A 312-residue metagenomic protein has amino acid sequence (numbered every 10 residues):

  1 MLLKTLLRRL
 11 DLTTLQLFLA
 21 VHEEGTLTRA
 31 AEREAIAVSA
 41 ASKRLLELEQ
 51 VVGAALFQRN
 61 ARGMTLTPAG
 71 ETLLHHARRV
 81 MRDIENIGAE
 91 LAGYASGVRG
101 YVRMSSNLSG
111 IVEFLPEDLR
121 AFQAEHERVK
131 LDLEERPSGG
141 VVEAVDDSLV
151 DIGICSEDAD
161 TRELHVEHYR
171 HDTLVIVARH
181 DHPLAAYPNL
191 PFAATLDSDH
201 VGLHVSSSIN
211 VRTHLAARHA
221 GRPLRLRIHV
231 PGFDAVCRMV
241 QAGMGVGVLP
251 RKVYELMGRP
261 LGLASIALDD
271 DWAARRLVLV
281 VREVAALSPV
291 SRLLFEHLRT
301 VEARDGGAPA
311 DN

Functional and structural regions predicted by a protein language model:
L12, R62, A92-I111, E125-V129 (+2 more regions): Interdomain hinge and pocket-entrance segments immediately C-terminal to HTH DNA-binding domains
L19-A37: Short helix-boundary/capping micro-motifs
E49-E71: A short LG(V/I)-centered, amphipathic sequence patch enriched for acidic residue(s) preceding the LG motif
R99-R162, V230: Central regulatory/effector-binding core of bacterial HTH transcription factors
F114, A264-G306: A late-sequence structural motif
T161-H200: Flexible hinge/capping segments at coil-to-helix
R162-H168, D172, Y187, D234-E283: Beta-alpha-beta core module
L184-A185, D199-A220, L287-E296, E302-D311: Secondary-structure junction motif
